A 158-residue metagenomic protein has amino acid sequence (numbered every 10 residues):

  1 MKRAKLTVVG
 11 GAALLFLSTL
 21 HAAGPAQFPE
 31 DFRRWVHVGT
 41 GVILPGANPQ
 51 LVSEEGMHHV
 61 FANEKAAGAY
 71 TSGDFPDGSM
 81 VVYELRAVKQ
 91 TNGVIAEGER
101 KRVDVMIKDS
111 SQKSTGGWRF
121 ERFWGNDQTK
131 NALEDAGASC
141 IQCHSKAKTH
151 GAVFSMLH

Functional and structural regions predicted by a protein language model:
M1-G10: Bacterial N-terminal signal peptides that target proteins for export
K2, T19-A22: Low-complexity, Gly/Pro
V9-T19: Bacterial N-terminal signal peptides
L15, H58, F123-W124: General secondary-structure edge motif
G24-E54, G68-H158: Sequence context surrounding c-type heme c attachment/ligation sites in exported
E55-A66: Short, structured beta-strand/loop micro-motifs enriched in basic residues and often containing a Trp
